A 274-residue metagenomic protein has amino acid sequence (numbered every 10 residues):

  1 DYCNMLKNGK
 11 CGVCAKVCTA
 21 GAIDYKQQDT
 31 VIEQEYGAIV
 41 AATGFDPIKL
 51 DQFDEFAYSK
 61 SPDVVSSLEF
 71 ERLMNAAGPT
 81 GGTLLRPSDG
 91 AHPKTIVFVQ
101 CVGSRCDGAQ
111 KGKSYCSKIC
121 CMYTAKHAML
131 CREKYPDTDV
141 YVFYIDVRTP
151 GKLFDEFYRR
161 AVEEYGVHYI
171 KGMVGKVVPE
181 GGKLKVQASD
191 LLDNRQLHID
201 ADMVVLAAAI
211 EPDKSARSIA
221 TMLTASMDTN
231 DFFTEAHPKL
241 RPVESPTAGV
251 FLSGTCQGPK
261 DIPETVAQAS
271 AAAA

Functional and structural regions predicted by a protein language model:
D1-A274: Residues forming the flavin
